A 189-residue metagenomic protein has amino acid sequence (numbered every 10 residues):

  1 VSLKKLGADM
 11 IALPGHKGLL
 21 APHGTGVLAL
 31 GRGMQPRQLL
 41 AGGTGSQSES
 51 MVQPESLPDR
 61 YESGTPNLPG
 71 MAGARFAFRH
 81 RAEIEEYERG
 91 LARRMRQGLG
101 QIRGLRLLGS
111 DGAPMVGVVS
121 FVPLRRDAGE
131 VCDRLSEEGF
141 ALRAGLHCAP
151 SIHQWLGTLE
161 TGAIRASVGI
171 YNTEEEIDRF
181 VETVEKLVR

Functional and structural regions predicted by a protein language model:
V1-R189: Pyridoxal 5′-phosphate
